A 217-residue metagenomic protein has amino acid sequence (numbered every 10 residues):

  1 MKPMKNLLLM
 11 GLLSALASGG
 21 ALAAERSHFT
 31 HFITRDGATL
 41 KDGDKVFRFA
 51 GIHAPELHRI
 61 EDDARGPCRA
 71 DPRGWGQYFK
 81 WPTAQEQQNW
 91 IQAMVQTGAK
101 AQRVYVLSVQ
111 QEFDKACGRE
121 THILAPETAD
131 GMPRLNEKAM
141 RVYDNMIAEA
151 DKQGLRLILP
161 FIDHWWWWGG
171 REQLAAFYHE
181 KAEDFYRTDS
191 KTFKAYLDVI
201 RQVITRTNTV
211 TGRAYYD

Functional and structural regions predicted by a protein language model:
M1-L9: Bacterial N-terminal signal peptides that target proteins for export
M10-S18: Bacterial N-terminal signal peptides
G19-A23: Boundary at the C-terminal end of the N-terminal hydrophobic targeting segment
R26-D217: Active-site mouth of glycoside hydrolases
